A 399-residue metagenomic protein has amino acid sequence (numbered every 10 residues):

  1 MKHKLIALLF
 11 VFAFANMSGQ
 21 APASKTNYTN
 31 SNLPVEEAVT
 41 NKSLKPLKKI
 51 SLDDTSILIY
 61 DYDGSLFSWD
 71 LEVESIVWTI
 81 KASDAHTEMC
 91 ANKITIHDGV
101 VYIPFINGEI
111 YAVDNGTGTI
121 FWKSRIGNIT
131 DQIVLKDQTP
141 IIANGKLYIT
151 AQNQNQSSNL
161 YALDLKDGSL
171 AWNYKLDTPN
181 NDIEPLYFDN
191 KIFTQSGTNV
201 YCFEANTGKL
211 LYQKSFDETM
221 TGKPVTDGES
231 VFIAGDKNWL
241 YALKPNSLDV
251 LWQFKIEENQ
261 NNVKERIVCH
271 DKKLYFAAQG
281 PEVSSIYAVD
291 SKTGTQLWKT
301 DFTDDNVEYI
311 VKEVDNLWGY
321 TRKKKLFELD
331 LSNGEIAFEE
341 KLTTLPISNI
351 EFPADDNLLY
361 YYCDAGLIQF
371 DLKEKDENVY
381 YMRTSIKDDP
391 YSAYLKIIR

Functional and structural regions predicted by a protein language model:
K4-A13: Sec-dependent N-terminal signal peptides
F14-G19: C-terminal segment of classical bacterial N-terminal signal peptides
Q20-R399: Secretory-pathway ectodomains
